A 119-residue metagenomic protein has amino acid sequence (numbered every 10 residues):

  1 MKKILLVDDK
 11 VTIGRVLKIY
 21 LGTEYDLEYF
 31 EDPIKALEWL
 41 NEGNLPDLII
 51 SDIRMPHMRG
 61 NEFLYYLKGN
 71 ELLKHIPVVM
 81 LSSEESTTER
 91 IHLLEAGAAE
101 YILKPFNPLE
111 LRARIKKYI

Functional and structural regions predicted by a protein language model:
V11-E28: Two-component/phosphorelay signaling modules centered on CheY-like receiver
F30-A36, R90, P108: Conserved Asp/Asn-Gly motif in the active-site loop of CheY-like receiver
E31-L48: Acidic, metal-coordinating helix/loop segments flanking the phosphotransfer/catalytic sites of two-component signaling
D52, S82: Active-site residues of response regulator receiver
M55: Receiver (REC) domain active-site loop signature in two-component systems and cognate sites in sensor histidine kinases
F106-I115: C-terminal output helix
